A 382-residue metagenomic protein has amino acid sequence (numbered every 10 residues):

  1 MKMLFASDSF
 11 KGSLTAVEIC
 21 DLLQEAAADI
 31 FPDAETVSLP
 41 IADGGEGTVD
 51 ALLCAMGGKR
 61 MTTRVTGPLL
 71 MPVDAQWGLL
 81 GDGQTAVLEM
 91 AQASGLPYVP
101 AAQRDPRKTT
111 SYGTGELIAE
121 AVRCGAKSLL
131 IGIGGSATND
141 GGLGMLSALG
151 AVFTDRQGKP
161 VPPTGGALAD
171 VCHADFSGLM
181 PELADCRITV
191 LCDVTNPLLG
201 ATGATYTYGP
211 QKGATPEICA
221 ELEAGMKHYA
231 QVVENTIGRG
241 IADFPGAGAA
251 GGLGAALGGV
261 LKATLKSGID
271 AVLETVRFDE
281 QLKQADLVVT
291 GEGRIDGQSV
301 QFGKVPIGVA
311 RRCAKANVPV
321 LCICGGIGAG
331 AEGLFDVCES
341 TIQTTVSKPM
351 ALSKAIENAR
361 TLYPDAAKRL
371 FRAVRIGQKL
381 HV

Functional and structural regions predicted by a protein language model:
M1-I133, A137-V382: N-terminal loops that bind phosphate or other acidic moieties and the adjacent beta-alpha structural core
